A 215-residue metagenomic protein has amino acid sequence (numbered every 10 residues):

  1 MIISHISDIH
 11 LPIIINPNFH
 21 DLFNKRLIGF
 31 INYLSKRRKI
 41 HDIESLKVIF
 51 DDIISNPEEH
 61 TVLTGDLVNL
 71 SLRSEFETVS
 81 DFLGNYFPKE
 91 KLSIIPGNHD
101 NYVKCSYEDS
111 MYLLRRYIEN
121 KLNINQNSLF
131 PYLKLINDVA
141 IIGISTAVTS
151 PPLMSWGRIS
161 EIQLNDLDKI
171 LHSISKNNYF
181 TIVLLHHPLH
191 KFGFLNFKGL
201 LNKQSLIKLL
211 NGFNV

Functional and structural regions predicted by a protein language model:
M1-E77: N-terminal active-site segment of His-dependent metallophosphoesterases
H5-S7, T61-G65, K91-N98, S145 (+2 more regions): Active-site neighborhood of phospho(di)ester-bond hydrolases with catalytic His/Asp-centered motifs
H10-I13, N69-L72, N98-S106, T149-M154 (+2 more regions): Active-site environment of divalent metal-dependent phosphoester hydrolases
I14-F19, K104-S110, L195-F197: Short aromatic-enriched loop/helix-cap "lid" or pocket-rim segments at secondary-structure transitions that line
R38-S45, S71-E75, N125-Q126, R158-D166 (+1 more regions): Soluble or luminal CAZymes and related metallo-dependent hydrolases
I54-E59, A140, M154-V215: His/acidic metal-ligating clusters that form di-metal
E77-D166, S205-L209: Extended active-site neighborhood of metal-dependent phosphoesterases/phosphodiesterases
